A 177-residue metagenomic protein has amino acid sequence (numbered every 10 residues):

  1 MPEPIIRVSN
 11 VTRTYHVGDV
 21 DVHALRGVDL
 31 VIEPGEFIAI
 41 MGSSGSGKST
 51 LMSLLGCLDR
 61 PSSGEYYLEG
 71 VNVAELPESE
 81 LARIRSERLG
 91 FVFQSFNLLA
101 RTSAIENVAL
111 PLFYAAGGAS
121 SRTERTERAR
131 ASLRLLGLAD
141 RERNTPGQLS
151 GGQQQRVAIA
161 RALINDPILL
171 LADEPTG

Functional and structural regions predicted by a protein language model:
P4-G177: ABC family nucleotide-binding domain
